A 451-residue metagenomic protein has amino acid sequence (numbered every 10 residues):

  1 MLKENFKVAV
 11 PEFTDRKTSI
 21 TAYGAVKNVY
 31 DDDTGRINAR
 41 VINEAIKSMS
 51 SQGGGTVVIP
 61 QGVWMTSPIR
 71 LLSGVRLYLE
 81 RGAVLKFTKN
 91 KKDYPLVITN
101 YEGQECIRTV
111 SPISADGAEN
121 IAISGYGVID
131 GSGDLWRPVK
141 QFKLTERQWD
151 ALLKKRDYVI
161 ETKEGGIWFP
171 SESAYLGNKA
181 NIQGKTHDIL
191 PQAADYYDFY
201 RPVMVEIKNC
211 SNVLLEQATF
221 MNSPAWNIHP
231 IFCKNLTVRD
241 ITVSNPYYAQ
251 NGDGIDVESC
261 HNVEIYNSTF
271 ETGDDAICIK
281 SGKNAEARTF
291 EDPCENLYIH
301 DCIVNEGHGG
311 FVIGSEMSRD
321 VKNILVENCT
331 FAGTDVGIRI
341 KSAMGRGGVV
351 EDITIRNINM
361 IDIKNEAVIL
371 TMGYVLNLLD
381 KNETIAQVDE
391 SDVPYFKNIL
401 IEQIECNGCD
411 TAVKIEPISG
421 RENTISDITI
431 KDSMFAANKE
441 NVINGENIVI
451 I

Functional and structural regions predicted by a protein language model:
M1-I451: Extracellular/periplasmic carbohydrate-active domains that bind, remodel, or depolymerize complex polysaccharides
